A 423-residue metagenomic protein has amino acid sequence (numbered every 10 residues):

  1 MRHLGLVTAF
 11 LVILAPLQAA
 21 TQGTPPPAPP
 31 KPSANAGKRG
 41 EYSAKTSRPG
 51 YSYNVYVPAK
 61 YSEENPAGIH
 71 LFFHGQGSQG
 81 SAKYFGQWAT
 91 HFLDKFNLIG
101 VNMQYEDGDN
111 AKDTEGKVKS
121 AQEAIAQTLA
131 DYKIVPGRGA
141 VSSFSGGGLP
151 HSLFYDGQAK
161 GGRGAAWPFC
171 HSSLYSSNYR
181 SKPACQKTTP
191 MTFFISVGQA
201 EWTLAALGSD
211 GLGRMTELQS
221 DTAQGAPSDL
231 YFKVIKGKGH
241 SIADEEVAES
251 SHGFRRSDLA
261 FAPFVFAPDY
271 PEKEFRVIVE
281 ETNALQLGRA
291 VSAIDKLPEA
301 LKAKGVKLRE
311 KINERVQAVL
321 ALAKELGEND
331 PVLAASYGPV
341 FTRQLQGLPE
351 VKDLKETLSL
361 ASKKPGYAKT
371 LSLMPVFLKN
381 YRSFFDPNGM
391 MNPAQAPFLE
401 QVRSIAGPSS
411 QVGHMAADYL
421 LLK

Functional and structural regions predicted by a protein language model:
A19-I69, G146-L153: A domain-start/cap signature at the N-terminus of enzymes
A59-P66, N110-G146, A159: Gly/Ser-rich "nucleophile elbow"/oxyanion-hole loop immediately N-terminal to the catalytic nucleophile in hydrolases
A67-I69, F73-Q127: Active-site machinery of serine-nucleophile hydrolases
A130-D131, G137-T188: Primarily recognizes the serine-hydrolase "nucleophile elbow" in alpha/beta-hydrolase and SGNH/GDSL folds
A159-K160, K238, A260, A293-E310 (+3 more regions): Short solvent-exposed coil/turn linkers within tandem alpha-helical repeat scaffolds
W167-E249: The feature captures the conserved acid-bearing segment of alpha/beta-hydrolase catalytic domains
E272-K296, A321-V340, Q344, L378-M391: Alpha-helical segment of the N-proximal tetratricopeptide repeat
L308-N329, T357-F385, L422-K423: Alpha-helical linker/edge segments of TPR/alpha-solenoid repeat scaffolds and analogous pre-/post-domain helices
